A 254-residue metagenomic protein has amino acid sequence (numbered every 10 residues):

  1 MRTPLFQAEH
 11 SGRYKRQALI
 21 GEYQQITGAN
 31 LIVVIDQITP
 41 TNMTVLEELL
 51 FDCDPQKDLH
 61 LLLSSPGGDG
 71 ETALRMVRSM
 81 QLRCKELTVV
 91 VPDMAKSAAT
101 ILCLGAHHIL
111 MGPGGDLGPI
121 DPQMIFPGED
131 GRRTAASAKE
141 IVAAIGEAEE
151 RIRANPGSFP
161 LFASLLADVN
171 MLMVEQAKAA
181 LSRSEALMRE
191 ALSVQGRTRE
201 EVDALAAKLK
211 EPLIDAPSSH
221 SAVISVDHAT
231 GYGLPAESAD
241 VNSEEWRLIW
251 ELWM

Functional and structural regions predicted by a protein language model:
M1-M254: Terminal-region recognition feature
